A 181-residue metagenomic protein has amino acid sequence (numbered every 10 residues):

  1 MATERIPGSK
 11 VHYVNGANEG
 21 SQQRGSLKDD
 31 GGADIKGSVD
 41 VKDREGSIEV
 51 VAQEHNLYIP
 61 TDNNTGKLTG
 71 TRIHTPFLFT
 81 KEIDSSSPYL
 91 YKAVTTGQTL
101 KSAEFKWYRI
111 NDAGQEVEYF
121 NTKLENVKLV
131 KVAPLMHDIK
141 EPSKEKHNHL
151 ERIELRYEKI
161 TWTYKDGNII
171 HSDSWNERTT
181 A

Functional and structural regions predicted by a protein language model:
M1-A181: Glycine-rich, low-complexity intrinsically disordered segments
